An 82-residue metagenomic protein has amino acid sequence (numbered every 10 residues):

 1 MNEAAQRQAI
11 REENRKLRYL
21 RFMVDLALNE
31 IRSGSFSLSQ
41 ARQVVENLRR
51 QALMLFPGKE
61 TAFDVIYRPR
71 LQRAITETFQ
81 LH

Functional and structural regions predicted by a protein language model:
N2-L38: N-terminal acidic leader/helix
E12-E13, R18, E46, V65-Y67: Short alpha-helical segments used as structural interaction elements across diverse proteins
S39-Q43: Short, solvent-exposed positions on alpha-helices
N47, A52-H82: Helix-rich interaction surfaces within compact, conserved domain-sized segments that mediate assembly or partner
